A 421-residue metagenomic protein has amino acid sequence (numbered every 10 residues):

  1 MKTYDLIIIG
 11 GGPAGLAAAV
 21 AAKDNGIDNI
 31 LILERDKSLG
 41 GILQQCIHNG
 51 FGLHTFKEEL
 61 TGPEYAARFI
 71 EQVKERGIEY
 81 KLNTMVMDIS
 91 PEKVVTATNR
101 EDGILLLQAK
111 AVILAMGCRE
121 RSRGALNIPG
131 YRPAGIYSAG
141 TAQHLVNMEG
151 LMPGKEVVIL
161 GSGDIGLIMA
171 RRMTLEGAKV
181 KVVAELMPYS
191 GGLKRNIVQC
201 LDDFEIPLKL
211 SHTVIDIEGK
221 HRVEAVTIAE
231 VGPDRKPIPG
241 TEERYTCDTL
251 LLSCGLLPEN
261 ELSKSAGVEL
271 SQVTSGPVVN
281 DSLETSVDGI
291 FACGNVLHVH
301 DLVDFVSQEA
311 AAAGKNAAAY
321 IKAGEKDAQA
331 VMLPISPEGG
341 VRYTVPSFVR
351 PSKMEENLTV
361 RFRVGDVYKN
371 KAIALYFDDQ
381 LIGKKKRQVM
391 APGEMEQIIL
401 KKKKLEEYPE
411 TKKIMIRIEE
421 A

Functional and structural regions predicted by a protein language model:
M1-I9, A67-E156, G232-G240, L251 (+2 more regions): FAD-binding core/adjacent interface of flavoenzyme oxidoreductases
Y4-R68, Q72, H144-N147, P153-I197 (+1 more regions): Beta1-alpha1 glycine-rich phosphate/pyrophosphate-binding loop at the start of Rossmann-like nucleotide-binding domains
I70-P91, V95-A97, T174-E261, E356-Q388: A Rossmann-like FAD-binding core segment of flavoenzymes
I104-L105, A111-L208, T213-R222, G289-A292 (+2 more regions): Predominantly flavin-linked oxidoreductase catalytic cores and closely associated redox partners
L114, I136-V146, T249-H300: FAD-site-proximal beta/loop scaffold in flavoenzymes
D304, A312, N316-K385: Mid-to-C-terminal Rossmann-like scaffold of FAD/NAD(P)H-dependent oxidoreductases
V360, I373-L375, K403-A421: Short, aromatic- and glycine-rich surface loops/edge beta-strands on solvent-exposed regions
A391-K401: Aromatic sugar-binding surface patches on proteins that engage polysaccharides or sugar-phosphate polymers
